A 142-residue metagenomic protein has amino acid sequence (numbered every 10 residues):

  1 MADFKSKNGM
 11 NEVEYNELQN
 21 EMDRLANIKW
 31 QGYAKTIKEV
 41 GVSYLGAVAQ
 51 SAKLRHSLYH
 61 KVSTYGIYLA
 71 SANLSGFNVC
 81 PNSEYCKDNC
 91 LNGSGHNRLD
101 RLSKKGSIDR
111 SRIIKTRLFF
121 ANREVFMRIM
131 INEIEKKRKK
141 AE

Functional and structural regions predicted by a protein language model:
M1-E142: Class I S-adenosyl-L-methionine
